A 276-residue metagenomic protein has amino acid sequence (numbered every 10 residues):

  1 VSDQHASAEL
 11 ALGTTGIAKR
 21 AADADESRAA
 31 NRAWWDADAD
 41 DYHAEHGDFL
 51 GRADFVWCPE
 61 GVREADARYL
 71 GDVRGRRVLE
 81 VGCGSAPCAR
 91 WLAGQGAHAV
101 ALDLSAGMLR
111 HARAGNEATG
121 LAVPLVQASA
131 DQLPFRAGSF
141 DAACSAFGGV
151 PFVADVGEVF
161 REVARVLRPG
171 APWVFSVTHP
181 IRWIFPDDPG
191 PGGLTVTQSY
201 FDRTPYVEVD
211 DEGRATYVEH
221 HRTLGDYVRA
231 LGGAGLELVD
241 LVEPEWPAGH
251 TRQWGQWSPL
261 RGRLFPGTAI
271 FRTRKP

Functional and structural regions predicted by a protein language model:
D3-R74, P87-W91, M108: Conserved class I S-adenosyl-L-methionine
R76-Q132: Class I SAM-dependent methyltransferase SAM/SAH-binding core
D131-A142: A short acidic, Gly/Pro-enriched loop at the edge of an enzyme's catalytic core that lines a small-molecule cofactor
D141-V156: A short SAM/SAH-binding and catalytic strip from SAM-dependent methyltransferases
G157-P172: A short glycine-rich, Lys/Arg-flanked "PGG" loop and its adjoining helix->strand segment in the class I
P172-V207: Conserved class I S-adenosyl-L-methionine
V177-F185, D211-D226: Acceptor-substrate binding/catalytic loop of class I
V218-L241: Short alpha-helix
